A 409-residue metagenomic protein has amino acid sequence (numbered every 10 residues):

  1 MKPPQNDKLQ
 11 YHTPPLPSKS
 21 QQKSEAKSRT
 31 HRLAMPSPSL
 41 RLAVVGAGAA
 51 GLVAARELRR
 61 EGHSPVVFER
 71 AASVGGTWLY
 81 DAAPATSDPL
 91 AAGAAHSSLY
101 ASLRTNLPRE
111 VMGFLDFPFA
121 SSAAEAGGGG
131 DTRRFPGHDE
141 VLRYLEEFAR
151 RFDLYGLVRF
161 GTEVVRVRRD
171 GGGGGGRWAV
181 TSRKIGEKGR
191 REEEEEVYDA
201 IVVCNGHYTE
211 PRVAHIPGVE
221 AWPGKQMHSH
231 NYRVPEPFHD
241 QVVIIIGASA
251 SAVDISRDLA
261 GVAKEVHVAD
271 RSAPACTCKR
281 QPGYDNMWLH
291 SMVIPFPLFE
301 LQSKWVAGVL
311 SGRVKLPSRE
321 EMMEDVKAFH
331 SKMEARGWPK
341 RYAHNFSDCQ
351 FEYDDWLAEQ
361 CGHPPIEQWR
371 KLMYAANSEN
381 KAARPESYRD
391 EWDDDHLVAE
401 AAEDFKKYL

Functional and structural regions predicted by a protein language model:
K2, K8, P14, K19 (+3 more regions): Extreme N-terminal leader/targeting segments of oxidoreductases
K2, N6, P36-L42, R59 (+5 more regions): C-terminal helix/juxtamembrane-tail motif
S37-V67, A252-L259: N-terminal Rossmann-like FAD-binding beta1-loop-alpha1 element of flavoenzymes
R59-P84, E265-T277: Glycine-rich FAD pyrophosphate-binding loop
R70-E147, G312, L316, M322-C349: Glycine-rich active-site loop/strand segments that organize a redox cofactor
G113, F119-S122, G137-Y144, R150 (+3 more regions): Glycine-rich dinucleotide-binding loop and its adjacent helix/turn
E125-A200, N205: Feature captures the FAD/FMN-dependent oxidoreductase FAD-binding
S291-L409: C-terminal, flexible cofactor-proximal segment of oxidoreductases
